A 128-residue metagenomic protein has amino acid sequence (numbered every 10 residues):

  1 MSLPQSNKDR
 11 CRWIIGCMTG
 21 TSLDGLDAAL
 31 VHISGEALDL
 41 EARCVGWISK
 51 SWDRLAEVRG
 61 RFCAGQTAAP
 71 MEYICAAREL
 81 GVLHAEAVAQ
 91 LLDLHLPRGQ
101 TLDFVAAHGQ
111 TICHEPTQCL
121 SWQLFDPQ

Functional and structural regions predicted by a protein language model:
M1-Q128: Short acidic/glycine-rich loops and adjacent helix/strand connectors that line catalytic pockets where negatively
